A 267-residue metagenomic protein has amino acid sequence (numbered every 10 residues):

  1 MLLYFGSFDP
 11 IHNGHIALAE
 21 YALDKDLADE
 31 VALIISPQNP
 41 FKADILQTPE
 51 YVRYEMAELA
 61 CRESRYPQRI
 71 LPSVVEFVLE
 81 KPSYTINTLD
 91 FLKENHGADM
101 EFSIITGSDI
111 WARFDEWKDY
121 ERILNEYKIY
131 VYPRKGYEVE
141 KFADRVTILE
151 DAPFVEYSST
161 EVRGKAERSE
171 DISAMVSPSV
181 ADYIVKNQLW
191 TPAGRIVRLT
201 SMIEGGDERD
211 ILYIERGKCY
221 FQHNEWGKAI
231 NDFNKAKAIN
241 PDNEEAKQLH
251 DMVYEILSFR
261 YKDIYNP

Functional and structural regions predicted by a protein language model:
M1-R195: Nucleotidyltransferase catalytic core that binds NTPs
A193-R195, V253-P267: Alpha-helical linker/edge segments of TPR/alpha-solenoid repeat scaffolds and analogous pre-/post-domain helices
